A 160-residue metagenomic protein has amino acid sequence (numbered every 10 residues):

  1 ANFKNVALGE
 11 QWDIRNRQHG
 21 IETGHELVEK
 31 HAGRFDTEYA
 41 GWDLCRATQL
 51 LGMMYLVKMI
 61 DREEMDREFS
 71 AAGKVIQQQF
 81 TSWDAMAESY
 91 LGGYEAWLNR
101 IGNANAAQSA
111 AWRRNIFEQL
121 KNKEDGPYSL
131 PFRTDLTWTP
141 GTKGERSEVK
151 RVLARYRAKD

Functional and structural regions predicted by a protein language model:
A1-D160: Polar/charged low-complexity regulatory segments
